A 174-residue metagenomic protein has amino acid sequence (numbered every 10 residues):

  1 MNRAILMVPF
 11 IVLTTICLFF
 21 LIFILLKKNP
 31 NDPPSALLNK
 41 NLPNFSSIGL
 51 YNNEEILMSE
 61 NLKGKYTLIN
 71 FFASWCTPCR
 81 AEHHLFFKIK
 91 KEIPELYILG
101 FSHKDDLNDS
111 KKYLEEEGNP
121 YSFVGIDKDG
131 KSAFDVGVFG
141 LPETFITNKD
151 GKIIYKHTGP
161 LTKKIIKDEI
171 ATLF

Functional and structural regions predicted by a protein language model:
M1-I48: N-terminal targeting signals for export/organelle localization
L26-K28, I48-E54, V124-D127: Short gly/ser/thr-rich secondary-structure transition/capping motifs
N44, E95, Y121-S122: A generic structural signal for alpha->beta connector loops
F45-T67: A short beta-strand-turn-helix
L68-I69, I98: Hydrophobic beta-strand anchors of alpha/beta hydrolase catalytic cores
N70-C76: Aromatic-flanked redox-active Cys/Sec active sites in thiol-based oxidoreductases, especially the WC-centered
R80-G118, K128-D135: Structural microenvironment flanking redox-active thiols in thiol-disulfide oxidoreductases
E115-P120, D127-F174: Thiol/disulfide oxidoreductase modules built on the thioredoxin-like
